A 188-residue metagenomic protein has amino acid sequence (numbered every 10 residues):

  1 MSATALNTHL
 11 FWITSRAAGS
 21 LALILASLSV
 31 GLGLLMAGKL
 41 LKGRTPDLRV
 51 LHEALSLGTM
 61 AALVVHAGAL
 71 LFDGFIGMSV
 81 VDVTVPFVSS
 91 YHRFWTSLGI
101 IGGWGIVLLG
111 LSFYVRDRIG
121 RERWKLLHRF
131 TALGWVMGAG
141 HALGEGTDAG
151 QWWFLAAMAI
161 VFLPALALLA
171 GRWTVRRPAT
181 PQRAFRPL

Functional and structural regions predicted by a protein language model:
M1-L188: Membrane-embedded alpha-helical bundles that constitute the cytochrome b-like, heme-associated redox core of multi-pass
